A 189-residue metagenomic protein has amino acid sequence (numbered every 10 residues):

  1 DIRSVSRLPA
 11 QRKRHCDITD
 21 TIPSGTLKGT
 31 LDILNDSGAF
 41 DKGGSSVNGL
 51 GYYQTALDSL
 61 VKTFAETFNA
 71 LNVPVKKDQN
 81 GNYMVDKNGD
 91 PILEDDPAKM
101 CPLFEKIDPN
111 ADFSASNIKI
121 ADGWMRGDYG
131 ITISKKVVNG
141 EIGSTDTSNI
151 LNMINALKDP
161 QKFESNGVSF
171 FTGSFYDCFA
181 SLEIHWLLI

Functional and structural regions predicted by a protein language model:
D1-I189: Structural signature of extracellular appendage/secretion-system components
